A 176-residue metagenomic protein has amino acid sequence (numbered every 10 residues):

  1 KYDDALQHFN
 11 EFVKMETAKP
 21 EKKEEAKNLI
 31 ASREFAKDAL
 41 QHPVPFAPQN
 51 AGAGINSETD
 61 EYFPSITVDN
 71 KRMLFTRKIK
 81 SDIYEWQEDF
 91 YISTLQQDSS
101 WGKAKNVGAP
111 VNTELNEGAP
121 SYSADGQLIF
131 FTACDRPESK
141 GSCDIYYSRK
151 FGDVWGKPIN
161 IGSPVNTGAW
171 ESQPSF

Functional and structural regions predicted by a protein language model:
Y2-D4, H8-F176: Short, conserved micro-motifs composed of acidic
